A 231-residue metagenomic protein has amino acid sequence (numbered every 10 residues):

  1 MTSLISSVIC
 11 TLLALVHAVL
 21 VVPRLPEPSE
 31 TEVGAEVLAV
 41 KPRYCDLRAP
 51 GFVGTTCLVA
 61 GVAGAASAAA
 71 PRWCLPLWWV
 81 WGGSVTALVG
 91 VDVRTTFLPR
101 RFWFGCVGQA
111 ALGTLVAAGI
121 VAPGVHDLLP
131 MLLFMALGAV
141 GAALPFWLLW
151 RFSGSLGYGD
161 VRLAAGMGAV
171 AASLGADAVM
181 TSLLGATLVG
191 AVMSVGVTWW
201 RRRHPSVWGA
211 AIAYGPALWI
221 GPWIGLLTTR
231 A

Functional and structural regions predicted by a protein language model:
M1-A231: A membrane-topology feature that recognizes alpha-helical transmembrane segments and their immediate juxtamembrane
